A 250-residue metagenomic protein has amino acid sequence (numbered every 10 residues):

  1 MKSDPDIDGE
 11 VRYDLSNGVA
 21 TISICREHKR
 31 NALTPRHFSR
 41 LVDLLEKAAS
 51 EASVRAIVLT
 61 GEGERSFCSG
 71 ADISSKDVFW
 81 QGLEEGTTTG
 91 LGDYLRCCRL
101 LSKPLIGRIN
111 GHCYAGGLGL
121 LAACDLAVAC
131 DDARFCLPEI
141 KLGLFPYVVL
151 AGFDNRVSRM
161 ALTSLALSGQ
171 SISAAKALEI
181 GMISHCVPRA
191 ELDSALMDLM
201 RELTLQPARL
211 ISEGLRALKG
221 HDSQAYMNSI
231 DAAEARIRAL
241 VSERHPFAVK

Functional and structural regions predicted by a protein language model:
M1-N17, A52, E64, G169-A175 (+3 more regions): C-terminal alpha-helix plus adjacent terminal tail
M1-T60, L199: Conserved CoA-thioester-binding segment of acyl-CoA-metabolizing enzymes
I22, L59, D72, L120-A122 (+3 more regions): Hydrophobic/aromatic residues within transmembrane alpha-helices of multi-pass small-molecule transporters
R36, R40, G90, C97 (+2 more regions): Charged catalytic carboxylate motif
G61-C97, A225: Glycine- (often His-adjacent) and acidic-residue-rich active-site loop that binds/positions the CoA thioester
I73, L91, L150, R159-L162 (+2 more regions): A general structural signal for well-ordered alpha-helical segments in protein cores
R96-A208: Crotonase-fold acyl-CoA enzyme core
